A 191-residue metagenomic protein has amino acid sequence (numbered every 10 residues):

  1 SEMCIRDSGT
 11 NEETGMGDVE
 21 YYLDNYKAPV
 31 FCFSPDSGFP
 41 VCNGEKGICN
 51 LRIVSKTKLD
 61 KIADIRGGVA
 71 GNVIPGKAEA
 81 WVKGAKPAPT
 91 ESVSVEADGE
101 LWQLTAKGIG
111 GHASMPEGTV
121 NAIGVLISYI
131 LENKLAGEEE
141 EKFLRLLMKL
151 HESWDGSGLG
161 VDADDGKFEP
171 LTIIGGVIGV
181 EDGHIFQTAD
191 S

Functional and structural regions predicted by a protein language model:
S1-K58, S153-P170: Acidic/histidine-rich catalytic neighborhood of metal-dependent amide-processing enzymes
N50, V54-S191: Metal-dependent amide/peptide-bond hydrolase catalytic core, centered on the "pita-bread" metallohydrolase fold
